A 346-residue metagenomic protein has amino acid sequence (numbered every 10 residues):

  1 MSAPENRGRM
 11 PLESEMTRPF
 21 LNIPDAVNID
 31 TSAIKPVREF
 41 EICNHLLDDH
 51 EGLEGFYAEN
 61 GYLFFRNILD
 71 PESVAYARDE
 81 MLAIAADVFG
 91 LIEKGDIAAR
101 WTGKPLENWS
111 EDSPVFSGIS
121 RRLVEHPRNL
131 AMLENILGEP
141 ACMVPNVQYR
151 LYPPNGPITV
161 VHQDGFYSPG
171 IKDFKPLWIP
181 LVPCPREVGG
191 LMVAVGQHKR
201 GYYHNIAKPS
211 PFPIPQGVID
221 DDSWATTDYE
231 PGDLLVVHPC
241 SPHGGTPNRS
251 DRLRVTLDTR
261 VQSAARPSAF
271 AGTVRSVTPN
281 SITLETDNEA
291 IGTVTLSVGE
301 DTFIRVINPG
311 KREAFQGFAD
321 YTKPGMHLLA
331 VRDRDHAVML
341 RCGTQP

Functional and structural regions predicted by a protein language model:
S2-N60, R66-V161, Y167-S168: Non-heme Fe(II)-dependent double-stranded beta-helix
H162-P180: Acidic, His- and aromatic-enriched active-site or binding-groove loops in soluble protein domains that engage sugars
P176-I179, D251-A265: A short hydrophobic beta-strand segment most commonly corresponding to one strand of the jelly-roll/cupin
C184-T246: Double-stranded beta-helix
P267-T295, I307-P346: Short, flexible, surface-exposed loop segments at domain boundaries
